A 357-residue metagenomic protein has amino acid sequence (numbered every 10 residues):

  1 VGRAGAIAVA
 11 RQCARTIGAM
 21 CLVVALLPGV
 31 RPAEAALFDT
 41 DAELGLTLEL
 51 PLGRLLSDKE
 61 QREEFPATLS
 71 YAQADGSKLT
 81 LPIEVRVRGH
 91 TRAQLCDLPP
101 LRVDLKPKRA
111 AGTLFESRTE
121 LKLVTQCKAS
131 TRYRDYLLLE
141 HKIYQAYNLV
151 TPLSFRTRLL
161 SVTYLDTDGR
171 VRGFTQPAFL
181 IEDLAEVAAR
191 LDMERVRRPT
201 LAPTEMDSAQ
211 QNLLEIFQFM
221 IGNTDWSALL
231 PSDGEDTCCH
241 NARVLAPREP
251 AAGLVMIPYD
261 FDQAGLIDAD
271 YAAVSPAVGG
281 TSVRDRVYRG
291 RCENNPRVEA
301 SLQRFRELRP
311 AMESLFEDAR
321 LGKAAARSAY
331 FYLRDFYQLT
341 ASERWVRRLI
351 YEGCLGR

Functional and structural regions predicted by a protein language model:
V1-Q12: N-terminal secretory signal peptides that target proteins for export/translocation
R15-G29: Bacterial N-terminal signal peptides
A33-R357: Phosphate/dinucleotide-binding and metal-coordinating scaffold of catalytic cores in nucleotide-dependent enzymes
